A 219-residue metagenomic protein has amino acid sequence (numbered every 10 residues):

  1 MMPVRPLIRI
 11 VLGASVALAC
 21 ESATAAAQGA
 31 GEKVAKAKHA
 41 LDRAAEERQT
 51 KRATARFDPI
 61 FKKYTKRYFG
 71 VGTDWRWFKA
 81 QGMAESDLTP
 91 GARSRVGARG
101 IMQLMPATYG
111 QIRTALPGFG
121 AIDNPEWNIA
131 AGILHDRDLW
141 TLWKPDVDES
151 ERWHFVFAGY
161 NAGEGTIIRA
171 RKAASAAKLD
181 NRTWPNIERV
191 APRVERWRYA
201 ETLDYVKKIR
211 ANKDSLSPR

Functional and structural regions predicted by a protein language model:
M1-V11: Bacterial N-terminal signal peptides that target proteins for export
P3-R5, A23-R43, R48-A55, G110-L134 (+1 more regions): Non-catalytic cell-wall polysaccharide-engagement segments
I10-A19: Bacterial N-terminal signal peptides
R52-A55, P59-K63, R67, A80: N-terminal targeting leaders of membrane proteins
T65-T73, P145: Short, charged helix-capping/linker segments at alpha-helix termini
G72-T89, G132-I133, V156-N161, I209: Short, functionally critical alpha-helical segments immediately adjacent to catalytic or ligand/cofactor-binding
A80-D87, Q103-T114, A162-T166: Glycine-rich, acidic and aromatic/proline-enriched surface loops and short helix-turn segments that act as binding
A92-I112, S175-K178: Short, surface-exposed glycine/acidic/tryptophan-bearing loops
